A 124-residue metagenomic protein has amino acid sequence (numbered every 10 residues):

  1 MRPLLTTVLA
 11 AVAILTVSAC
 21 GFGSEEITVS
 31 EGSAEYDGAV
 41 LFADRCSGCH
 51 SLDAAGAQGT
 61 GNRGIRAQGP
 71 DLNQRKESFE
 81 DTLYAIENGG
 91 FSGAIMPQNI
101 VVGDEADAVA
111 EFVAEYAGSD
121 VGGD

Functional and structural regions predicted by a protein language model:
M1-V8: Bacterial N-terminal signal peptides that target proteins for export
A10-I14: Hydrophobic helical h-region of N-terminal Sec-dependent signal peptides in bacterial secretory/periplasmic proteins
T16-A19: C-terminal motif of bacterial Sec signal peptides marking the signal peptidase cleavage site
F22, I27-V29, L72, D81-T82: Mixed-charge, polar/low-complexity N-terminal
S24-I27, E31-S33, A39-Q68, N88-I95 (+1 more regions): Periplasmic/extracellular electron-transfer cofactor-ligation site, primarily the c-type cytochrome heme-c attachment
D37, L41, E105-A108: Charged catalytic carboxylate motif
G64-G118: Extracytoplasmic electron-transfer domains, predominantly the class I c-type cytochrome c fold
